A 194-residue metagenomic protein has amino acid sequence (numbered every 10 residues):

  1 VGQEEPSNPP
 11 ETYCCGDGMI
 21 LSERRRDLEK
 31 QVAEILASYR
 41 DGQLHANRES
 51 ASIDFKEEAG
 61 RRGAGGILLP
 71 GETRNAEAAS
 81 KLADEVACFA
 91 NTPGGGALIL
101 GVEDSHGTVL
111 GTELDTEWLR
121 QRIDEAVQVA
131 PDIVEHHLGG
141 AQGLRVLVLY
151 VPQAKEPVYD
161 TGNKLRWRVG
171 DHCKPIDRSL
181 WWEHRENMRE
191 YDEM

Functional and structural regions predicted by a protein language model:
G2, P6-M194: Conserved N-terminal catalytic/coupling substructures associated with nucleotide/phosphate chemistry
